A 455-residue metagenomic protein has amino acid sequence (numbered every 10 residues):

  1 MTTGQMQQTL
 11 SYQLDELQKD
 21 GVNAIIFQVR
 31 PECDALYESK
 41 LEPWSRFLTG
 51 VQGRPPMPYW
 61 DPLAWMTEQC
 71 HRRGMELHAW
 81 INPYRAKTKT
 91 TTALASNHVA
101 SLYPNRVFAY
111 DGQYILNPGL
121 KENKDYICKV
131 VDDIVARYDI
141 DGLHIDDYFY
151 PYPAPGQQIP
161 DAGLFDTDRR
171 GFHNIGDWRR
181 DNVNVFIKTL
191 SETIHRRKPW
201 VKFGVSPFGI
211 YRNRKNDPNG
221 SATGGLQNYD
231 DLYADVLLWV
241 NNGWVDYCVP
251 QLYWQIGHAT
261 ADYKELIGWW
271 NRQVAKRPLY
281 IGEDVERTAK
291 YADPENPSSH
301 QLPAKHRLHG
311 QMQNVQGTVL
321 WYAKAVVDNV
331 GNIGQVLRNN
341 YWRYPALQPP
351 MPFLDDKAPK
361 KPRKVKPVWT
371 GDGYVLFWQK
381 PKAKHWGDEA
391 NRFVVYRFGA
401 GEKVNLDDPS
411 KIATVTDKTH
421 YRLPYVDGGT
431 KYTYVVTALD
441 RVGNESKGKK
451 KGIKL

Functional and structural regions predicted by a protein language model:
M1-Q5, A79-R137, D230-A234: Active-site-adjacent "subsite" loops/lids of carbohydrate-active enzymes
Q8-A35, R137-D141, L238: Catalytic domains of carbohydrate-active enzymes, especially glycoside hydrolases
A35-G50, R85-D111, D147-R170, R214-L226: Aromatic- and acidic-residue-enriched segments that line the glycan-binding/catalytic groove of carbohydrate-active
E76-R85, H144-D147, D177-N228, P278-R287: Aromatic-lined carbohydrate-recognition surfaces of secreted/lumenal glycan-active proteins
Y233-L237, N241-A259, A275-F353: Substrate-binding cleft of secreted/luminal carbohydrate-active enzymes
N332-D388, G443-L455: Pro/Thr/Ser/Gly-rich low-complexity, intrinsically disordered linker/stalk tracts
P381-D407: Solvent-exposed loop/turn segments flanking beta-strands in beta-repeat/beta-sandwich domains
L423-E445: Beta-strand-rich modules
